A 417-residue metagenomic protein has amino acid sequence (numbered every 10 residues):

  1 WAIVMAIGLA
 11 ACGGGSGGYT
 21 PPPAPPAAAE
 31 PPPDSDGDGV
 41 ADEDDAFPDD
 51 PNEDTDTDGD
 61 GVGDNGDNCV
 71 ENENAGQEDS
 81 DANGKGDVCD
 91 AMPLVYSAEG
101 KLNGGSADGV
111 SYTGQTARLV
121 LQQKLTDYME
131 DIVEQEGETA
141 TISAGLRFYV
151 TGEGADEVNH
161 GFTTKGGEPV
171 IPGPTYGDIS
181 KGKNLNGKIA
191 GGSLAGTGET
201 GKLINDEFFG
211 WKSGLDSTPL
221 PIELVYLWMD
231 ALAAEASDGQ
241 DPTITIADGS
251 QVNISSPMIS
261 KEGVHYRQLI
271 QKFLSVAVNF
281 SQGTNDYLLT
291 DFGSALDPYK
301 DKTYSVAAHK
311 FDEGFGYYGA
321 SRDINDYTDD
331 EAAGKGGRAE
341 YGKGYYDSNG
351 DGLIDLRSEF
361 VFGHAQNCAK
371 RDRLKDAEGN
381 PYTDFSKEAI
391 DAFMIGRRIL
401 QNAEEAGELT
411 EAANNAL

Functional and structural regions predicted by a protein language model:
W1-V4: Sec-dependent signal peptide recognition, specifically the positively charged N-region followed immediately by
G8-A11: C-terminal motif of bacterial Sec signal peptides marking the signal peptidase cleavage site
G13-G17: Bacterial signal peptide processing site
P22-P93: Extracellular calcium-associated, cysteine-rich motifs in secreted modular proteins
M92-L417: Mature extracytoplasmic or organellar-lumen-exposed domains after removal of signal/transit peptides
